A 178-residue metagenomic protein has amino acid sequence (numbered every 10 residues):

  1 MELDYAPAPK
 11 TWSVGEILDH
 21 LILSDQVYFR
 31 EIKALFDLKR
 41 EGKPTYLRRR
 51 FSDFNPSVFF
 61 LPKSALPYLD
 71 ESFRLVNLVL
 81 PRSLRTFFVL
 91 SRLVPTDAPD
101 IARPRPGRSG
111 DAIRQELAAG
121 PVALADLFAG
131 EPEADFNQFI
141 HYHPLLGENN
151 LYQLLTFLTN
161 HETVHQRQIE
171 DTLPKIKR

Functional and structural regions predicted by a protein language model:
D4-N55, S72-T96, A118-R178: Short, contiguous alpha-helical
V58-S64: Basic helix-extension-helix modules of the SAP/HeH family
P99: Residues forming anionic-ligand binding surfaces in small-molecule and nucleic-acid pockets of primarily soluble enzymes
I113-E116: A short, structured beta-strand-centered segment in the mid-to-C-terminal lobe of catalytic cores from group-transfer
